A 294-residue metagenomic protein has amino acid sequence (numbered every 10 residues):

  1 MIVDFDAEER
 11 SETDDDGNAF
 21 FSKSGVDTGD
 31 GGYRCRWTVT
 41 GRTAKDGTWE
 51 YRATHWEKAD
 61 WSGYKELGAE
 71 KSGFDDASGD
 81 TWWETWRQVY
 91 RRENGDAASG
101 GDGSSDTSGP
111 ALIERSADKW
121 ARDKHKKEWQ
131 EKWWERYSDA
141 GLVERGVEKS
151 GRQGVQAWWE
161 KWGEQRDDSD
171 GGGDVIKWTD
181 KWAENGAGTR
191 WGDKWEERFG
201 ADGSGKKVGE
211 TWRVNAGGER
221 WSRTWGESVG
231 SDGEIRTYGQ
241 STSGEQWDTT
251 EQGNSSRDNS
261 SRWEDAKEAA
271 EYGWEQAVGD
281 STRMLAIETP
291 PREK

Functional and structural regions predicted by a protein language model:
M1-D118, R122-A140: N-terminal targeting and processing segments
M1-N18, G95, S99, S105 (+4 more regions): Long terminal segments
